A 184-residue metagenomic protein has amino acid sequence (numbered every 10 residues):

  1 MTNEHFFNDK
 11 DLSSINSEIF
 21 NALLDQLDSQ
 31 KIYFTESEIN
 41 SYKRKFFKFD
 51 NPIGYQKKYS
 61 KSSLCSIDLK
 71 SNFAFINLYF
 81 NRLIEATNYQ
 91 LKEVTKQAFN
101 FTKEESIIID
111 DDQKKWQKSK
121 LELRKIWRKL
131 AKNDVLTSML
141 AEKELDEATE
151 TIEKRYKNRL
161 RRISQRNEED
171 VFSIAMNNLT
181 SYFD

Functional and structural regions predicted by a protein language model:
M1-D184: Flexible, low-complexity junctional segments that flank or bridge functional domains
